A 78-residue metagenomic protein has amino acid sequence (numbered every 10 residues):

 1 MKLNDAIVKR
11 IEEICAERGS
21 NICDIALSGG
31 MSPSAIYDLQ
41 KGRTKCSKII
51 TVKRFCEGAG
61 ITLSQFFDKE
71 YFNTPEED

Functional and structural regions predicted by a protein language model:
M1, E13, D38, F67-D78: Short, charged recognition helix plus adjacent turn of helix-turn-helix-like nucleic-acid-binding domains
M1-N21: A short, Lys/Arg-rich alpha-helix, primarily the initiator
D5, K9, S34, K48-V52: Short alpha-helical elements of helix-turn-helix
E12, C23, K53, S64: Residues within the helices of the helix-turn-helix
C15, A26, C56: The alpha-helix within a helix-turn-helix
G19-D38, R43: Short alpha-helical DNA-recognition segment
R43-E57: Short, basic-rich loop-to-helix N-cap that marks the start of a DNA-contacting helix
E57-D68: Intrinsically disordered, low-complexity basic tails/linkers immediately adjacent to helix-turn-helix/homeobox/MYB/SANT
